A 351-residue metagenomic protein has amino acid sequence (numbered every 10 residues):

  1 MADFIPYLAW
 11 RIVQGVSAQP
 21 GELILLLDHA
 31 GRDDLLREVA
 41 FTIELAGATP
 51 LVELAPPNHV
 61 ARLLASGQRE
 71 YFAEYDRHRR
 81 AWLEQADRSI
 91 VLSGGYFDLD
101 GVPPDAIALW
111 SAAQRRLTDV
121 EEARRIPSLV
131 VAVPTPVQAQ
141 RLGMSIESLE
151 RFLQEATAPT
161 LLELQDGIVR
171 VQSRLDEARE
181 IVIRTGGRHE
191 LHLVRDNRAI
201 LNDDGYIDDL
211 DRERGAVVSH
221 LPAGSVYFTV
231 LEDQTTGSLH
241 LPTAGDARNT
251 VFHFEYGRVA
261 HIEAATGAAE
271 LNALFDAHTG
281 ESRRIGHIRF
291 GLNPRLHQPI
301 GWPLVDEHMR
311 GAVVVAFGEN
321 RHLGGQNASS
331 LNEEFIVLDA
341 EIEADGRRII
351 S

Functional and structural regions predicted by a protein language model:
M1-T236, R348: Active-site bordering "gate/hinge" segments that shape substrate access to catalytic or cofactor-binding pockets
G31-R32, G95-F97, T135, R188 (+7 more regions): Short, glycine-/Ser/Thr-/acidic-enriched flexible segments
G101-P104, A139-M144, D204-Y206, N249-T250 (+3 more regions): A short secondary-structure junction signal
I168, E177-R179, P222-Y227, L239-T243 (+3 more regions): Glycine-rich, charged/polar anion/phosphate-binding loops that engage phosphate groups from diverse ligands
E180-R184, T250, A260-I262, V313 (+1 more regions): Short polybasic amphipathic segments
V218-I262: Oxyanion-binding "anion nests"
Q234, H261-Q326: Dual-mode signal for accessory low-complexity, basic/Gly-rich regions
V314-S351: Intrinsically disordered terminal and processing segments
